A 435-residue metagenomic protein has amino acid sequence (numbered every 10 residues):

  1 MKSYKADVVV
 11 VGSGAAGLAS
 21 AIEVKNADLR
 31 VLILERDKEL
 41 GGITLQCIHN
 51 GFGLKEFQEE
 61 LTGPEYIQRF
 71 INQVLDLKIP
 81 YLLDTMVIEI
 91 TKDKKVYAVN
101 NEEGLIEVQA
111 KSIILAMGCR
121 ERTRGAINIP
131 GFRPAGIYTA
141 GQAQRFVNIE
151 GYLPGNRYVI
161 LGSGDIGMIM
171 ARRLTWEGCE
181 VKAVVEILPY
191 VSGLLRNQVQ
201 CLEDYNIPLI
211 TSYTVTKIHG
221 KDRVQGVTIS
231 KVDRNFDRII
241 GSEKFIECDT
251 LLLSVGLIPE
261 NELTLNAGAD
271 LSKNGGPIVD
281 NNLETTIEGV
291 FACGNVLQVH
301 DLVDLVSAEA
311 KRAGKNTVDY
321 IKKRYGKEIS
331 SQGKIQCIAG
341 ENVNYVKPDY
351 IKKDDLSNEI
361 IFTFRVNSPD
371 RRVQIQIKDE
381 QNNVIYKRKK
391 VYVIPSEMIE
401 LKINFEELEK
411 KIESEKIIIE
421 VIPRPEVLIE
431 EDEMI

Functional and structural regions predicted by a protein language model:
M1-V11, Q68-R157, D233-G241, L252 (+1 more regions): FAD-binding core/adjacent interface of flavoenzyme oxidoreductases
A6-R69, R145, P154-Q200: Beta1-alpha1 glycine-rich phosphate/pyrophosphate-binding loop at the start of Rossmann-like nucleotide-binding domains
R69-T91, V96-A98, V108, T175-E262 (+1 more regions): A Rossmann-like FAD-binding core segment of flavoenzymes
L105-I106, S112-L209, T214-H219, R223 (+2 more regions): Predominantly flavin-linked oxidoreductase catalytic cores and closely associated redox partners
L115, I137-V147, T250-H300: FAD-site-proximal beta/loop scaffold in flavoenzymes
D304, R312, N316-R388: Mid-to-C-terminal Rossmann-like scaffold of FAD/NAD(P)H-dependent oxidoreductases
I375-I377, E406-D432: Short, aromatic- and glycine-rich surface loops/edge beta-strands on solvent-exposed regions
S396-L408: Exposed aromatic-hydrophobic patches
